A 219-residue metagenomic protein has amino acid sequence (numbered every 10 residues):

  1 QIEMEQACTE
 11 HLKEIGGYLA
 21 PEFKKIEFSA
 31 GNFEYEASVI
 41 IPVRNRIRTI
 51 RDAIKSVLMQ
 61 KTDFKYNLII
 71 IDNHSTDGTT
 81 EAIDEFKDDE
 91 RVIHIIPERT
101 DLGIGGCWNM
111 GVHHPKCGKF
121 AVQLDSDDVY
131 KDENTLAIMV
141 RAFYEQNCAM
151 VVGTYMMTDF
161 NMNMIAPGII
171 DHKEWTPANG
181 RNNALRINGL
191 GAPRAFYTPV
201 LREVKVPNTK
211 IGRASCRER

Functional and structural regions predicted by a protein language model:
Q1-A37: Non-catalytic membrane-proximal stalk/linker segments that position and tether the catalytic domains
Q1-I2, Q6, R181-R219: Conserved nucleotide-sugar donor-binding catalytic segment
K55-K65: Short, acidic, metal-binding catalytic loop of nucleotide-sugar glycosyltransferases
D72-E81, T100: A conserved acidic beta->alpha catalytic loop
E98-K116: Glycine-rich, basic loop-to-helix element that forms the pyrophosphate-binding segment of sugar-nucleotide handling
G118-V129: Short beta-strand-to-loop acidic/aromatic patch adjacent to the donor-nucleotide binding site
N134-P167: Conserved donor NDP-sugar-binding/catalytic core segment of glycosyltransferases
P167-I187: Short, flexible, basic/aromatic active-site loop/helix in glycosyltransferases
